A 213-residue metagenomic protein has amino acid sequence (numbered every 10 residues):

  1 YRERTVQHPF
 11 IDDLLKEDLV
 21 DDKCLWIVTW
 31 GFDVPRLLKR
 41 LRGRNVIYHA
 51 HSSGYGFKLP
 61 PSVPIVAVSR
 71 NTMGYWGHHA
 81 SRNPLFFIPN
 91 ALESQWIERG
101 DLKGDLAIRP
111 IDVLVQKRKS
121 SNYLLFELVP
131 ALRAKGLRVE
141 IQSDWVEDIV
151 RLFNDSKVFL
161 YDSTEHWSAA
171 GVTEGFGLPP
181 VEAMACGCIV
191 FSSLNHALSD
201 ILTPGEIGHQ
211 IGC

Functional and structural regions predicted by a protein language model:
R2-Y75, A80: Extended catalytic core of nucleotide-activated donor transferases of GT-like folds
F32-R36, S53-Y55, Q95, K119-Y123 (+1 more regions): Short acidic, S/G/P-rich loop/turn micro-motifs used as interaction or catalytic elements
Y75-H78, F86-L152: Conserved catalytic-core segment of nucleotide-activated headgroup transferases in glycan assembly
K157, G187: A short alpha->beta transition loop at the rim of the catalytic pocket in nucleotide-sugar-dependent
S163-P179, N195, S199-D200: Nucleotide-sugar-dependent
I189-S192: Short hydrophobic beta-strand element within catalytic cores of glycosyltransferases and related nucleotide-activated
P204-C213: Conserved acidic donor-binding segment of nucleotide-sugar-dependent glycosyltransferases
